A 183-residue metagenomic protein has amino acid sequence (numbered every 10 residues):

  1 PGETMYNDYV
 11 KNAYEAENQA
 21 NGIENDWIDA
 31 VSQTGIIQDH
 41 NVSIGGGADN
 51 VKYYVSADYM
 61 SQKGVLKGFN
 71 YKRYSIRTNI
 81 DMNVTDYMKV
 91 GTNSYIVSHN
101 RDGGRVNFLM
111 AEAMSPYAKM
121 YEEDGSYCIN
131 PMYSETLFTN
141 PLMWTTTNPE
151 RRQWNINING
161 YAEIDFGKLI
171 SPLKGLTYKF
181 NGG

Functional and structural regions predicted by a protein language model:
P1-K67, N107, T145-E150, A162-E163: Residues embedded in well-ordered regular secondary structure
P1-Y9, V97-Y133: A surface-exposed, glycine/aromatic-enriched loop/edge motif typical of exported proteins
T4-K11, K72-S75, G125-A162, I170-P172: Outer-membrane beta-barrel proteins, especially TonB-dependent receptors
N25-D39, M60-N93, R101-R105, T139-N155 (+1 more regions): Outer-membrane beta-barrel proteins
D49-N50, Y87, G167-Y178: Short loop/turn motifs that connect adjacent beta-strands in outer-membrane beta-barrel proteins
A57-Y59, T92-I96, F180-G182: Transmembrane beta-barrel strands of outer-membrane/channel proteins
I76-T78, G175-N181: Transmembrane beta-barrel domains of bacterial outer-membrane proteins
D81, N159-E163, N181: Short, acidic/charged, Gly/Pro-enriched secondary-structure junctions
